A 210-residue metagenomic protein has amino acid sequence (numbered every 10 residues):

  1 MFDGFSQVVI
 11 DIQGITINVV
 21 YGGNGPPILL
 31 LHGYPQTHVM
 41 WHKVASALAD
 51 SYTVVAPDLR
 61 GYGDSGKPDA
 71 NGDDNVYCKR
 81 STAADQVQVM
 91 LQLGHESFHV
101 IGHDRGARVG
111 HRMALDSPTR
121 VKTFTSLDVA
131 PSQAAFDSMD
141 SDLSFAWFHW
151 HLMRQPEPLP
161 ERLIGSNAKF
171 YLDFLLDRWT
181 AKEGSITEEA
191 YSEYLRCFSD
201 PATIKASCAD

Functional and structural regions predicted by a protein language model:
M1-V8, I15-I17, P27, V55 (+2 more regions): Flexible "cap/lid" subdomain of the alpha/beta-hydrolase fold that forms the substrate-access gate
I12-Q13, Y21-G23: Active-site beta-strand termini and strand-to-loop segments that position acidic
P26-H32: Short beta-strand element of the alpha/beta-hydrolase
Y34, R60: Active-site His/Glu-centered metal-binding helix of metallohydrolases
P35-K43, V54: Serine-hydrolase catalytic-loop signature spanning alpha/beta hydrolases and amidase-signature enzymes
K43-Y52, Q92: A short, Lys/Arg-enriched amphipathic alpha-helix followed by its capping loop at the start of a domain
